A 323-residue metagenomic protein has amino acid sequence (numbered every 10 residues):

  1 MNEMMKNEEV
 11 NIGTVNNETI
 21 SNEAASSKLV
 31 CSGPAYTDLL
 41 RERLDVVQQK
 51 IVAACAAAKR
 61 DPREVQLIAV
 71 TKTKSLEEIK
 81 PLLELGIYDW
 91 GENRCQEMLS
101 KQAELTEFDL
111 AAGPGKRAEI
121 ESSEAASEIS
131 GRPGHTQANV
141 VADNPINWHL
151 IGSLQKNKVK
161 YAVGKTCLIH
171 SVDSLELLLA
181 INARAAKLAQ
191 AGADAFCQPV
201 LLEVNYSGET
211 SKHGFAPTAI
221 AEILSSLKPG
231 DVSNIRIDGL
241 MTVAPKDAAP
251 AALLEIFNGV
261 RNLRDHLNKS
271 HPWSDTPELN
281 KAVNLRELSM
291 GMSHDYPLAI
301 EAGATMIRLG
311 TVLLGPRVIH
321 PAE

Functional and structural regions predicted by a protein language model:
M1-S27: Compositionally biased, intrinsically disordered low-complexity segments enriched for polar/charged residues
K6, S26-H294, I300-A302, L314-R317: Conserved alpha/beta-domain cores
T305-M306: Short, amphipathic C-terminal "tail helix"
H320-E323: Active-site loop ensemble at the mouth of alpha/beta enzyme cores that anchors a bound cofactor
